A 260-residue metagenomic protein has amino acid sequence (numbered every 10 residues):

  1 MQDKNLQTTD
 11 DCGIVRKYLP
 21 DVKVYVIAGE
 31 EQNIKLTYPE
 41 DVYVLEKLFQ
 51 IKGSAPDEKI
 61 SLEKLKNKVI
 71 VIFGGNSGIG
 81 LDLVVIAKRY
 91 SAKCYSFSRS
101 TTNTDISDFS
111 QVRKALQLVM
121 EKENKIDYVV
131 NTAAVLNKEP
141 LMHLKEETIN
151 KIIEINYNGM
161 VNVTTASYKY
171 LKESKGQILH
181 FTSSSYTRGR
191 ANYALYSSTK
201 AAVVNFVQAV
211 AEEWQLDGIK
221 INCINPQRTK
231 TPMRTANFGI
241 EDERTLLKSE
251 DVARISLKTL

Functional and structural regions predicted by a protein language model:
Q2-L62: Conserved alpha/beta core of the MobA/IspD/sugar-nucleotide pyrophosphorylase nucleotidyltransferase superfamily
N76, V84: N-terminal Rossmann NAD(P)H-binding glycine-rich loop of SDR-like oxidoreductase domains
P140-L141, T148-N150: Substrate-binding pocket helix/loop in short-chain dehydrogenase/reductase
T164, T199: Active-site helix of classical SDR
K169, E212-E213: Alpha-helical segment proximal to the catalytic Tyr-Lys
S183: Residue(s) in the substrate-gating loop at a strand-loop-helix junction that position the organic substrate next
C223, T231, E241-L260: C-terminal helical subdomain
